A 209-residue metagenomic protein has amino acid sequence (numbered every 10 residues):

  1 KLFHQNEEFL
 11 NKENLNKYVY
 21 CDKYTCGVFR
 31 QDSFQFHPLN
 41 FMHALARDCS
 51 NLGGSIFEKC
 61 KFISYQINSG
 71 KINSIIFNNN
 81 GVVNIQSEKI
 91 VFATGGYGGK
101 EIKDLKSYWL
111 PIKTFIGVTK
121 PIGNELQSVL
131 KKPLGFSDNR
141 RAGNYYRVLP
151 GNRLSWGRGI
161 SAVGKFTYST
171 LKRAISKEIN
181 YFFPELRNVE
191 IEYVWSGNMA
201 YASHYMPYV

Functional and structural regions predicted by a protein language model:
K1-E13: Dinucleotide-binding Rossmann-like beta1-alpha1 core, especially the glycine-rich loop that anchors the ADP
K1-F3, R47, N51, Q127-S128: Conserved FAD-binding subdomain of flavin-dependent enzymes
N6, D22, S55, L186-V189: Secondary-structure boundary/capping positions in well-ordered alpha/beta enzyme cores
E8-N11, S55-F57, E192-V194: General small-molecule cofactor/ligand-binding pocket signal
N14-D22: Flexible hinge/switch segments at interdomain interfaces of large molecular machines
D22, G27-E88: Helical element adjacent to the flavin cofactor pocket in flavoenzyme catalytic cores
F62-N73, V82-N124, S128-V209: Active-site substrate-recognition segment that forms the wall of the catalytic cavity or substrate channel
